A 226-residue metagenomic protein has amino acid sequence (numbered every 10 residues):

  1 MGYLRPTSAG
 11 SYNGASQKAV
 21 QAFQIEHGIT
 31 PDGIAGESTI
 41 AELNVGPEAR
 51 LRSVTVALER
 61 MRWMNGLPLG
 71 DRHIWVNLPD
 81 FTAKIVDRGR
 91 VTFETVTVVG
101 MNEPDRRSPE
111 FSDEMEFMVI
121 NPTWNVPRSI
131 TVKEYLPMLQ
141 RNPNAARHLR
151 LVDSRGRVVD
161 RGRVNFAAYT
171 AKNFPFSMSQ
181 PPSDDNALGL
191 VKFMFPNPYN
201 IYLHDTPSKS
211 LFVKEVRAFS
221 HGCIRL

Functional and structural regions predicted by a protein language model:
M1-L4, S8-E26, T30, E37-L226: Well-ordered beta-sheet/strand-loop patches within structured domains
